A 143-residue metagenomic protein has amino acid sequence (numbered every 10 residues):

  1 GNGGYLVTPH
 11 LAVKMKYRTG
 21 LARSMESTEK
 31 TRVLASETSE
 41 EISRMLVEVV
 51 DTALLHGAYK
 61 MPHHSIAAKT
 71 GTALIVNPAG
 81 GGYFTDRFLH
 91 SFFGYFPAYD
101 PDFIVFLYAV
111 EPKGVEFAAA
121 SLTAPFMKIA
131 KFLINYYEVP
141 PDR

Functional and structural regions predicted by a protein language model:
G1-K30, L46-E138: Active-site beta-strand/loop architecture of penicillin-binding DD-peptidases
P140-R143: Short, highly charged C-terminal tails/helix-capping segments
